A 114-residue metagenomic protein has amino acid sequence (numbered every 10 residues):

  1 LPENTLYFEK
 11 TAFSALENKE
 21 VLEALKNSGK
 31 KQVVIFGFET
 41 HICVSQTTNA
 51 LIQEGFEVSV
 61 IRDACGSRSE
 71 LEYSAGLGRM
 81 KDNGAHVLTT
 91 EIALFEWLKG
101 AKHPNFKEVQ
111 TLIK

Functional and structural regions predicted by a protein language model:
L1-K114: Active-site-adjacent betaalpha module
